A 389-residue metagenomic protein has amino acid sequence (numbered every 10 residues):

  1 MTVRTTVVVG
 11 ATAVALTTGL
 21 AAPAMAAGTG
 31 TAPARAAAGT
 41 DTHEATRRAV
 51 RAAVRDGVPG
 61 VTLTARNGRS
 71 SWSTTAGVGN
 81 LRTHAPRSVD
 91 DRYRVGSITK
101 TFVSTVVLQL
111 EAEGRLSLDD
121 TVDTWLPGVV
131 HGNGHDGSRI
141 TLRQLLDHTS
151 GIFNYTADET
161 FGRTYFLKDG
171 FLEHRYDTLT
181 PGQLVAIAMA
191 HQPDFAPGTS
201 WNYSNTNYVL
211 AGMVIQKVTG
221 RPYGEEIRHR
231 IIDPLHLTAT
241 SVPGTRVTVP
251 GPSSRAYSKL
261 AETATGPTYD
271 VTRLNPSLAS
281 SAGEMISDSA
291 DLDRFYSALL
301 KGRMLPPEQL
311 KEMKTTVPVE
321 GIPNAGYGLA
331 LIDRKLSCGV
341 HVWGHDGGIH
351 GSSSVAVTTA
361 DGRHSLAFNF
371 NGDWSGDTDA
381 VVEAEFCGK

Functional and structural regions predicted by a protein language model:
M1-A13: N-terminal export and membrane-targeting signals
T2-R4, M25-A76, P267-K389: Catalytic loop of the DD-peptidase/beta-lactamase superfamily, centered on the K-T-G motif and neighboring
T17-A27: C-terminal segment of classical bacterial N-terminal signal peptides
V50, R69, K100-V103, V107 (+7 more regions): Residue-level preference for non-acidic, small/hydrophobic
T62-P86, Y93-R94, T101: N-terminal carbohydrate-binding/catalytic regions of secreted carbohydrate-active enzymes
T83-Q144, F195-S204, S280: Short active-site loop at a secondary-structure junction that contains or immediately precedes the catalytic residue(s)
G134-V342: Short, surface-exposed loop or secondary-structure junction motifs that flank catalytic or metal-binding residues
